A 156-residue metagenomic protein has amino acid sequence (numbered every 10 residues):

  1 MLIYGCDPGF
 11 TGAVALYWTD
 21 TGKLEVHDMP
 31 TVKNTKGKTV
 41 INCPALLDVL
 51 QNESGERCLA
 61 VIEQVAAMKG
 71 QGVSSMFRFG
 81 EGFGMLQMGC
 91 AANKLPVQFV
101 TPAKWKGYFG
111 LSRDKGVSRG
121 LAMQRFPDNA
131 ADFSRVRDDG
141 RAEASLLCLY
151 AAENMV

Functional and structural regions predicted by a protein language model:
M1-V156: Phosphate- and other anionic-substrate recognition elements at nucleic-acid/protein interfaces
